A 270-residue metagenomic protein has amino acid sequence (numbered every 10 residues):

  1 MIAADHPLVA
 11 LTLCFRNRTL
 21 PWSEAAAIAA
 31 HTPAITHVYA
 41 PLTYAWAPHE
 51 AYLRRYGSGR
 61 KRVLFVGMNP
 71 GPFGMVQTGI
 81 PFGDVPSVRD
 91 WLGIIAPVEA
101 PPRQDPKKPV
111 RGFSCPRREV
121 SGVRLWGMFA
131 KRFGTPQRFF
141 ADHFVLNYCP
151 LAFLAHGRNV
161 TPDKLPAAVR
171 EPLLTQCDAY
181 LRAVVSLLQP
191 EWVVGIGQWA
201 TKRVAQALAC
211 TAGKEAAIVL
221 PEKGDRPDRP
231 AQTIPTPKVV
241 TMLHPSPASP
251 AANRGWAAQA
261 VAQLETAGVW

Functional and structural regions predicted by a protein language model:
I2-W192, T201-A207, P221, T241 (+3 more regions): A polyanion-binding, active-site-adjacent surface
Q137-F140, Q232-T236: Short helix-terminating capping/connector loops at secondary-structure junctions
Q198: Flexible loop residues that form catalytic and substrate-binding hotspots at small-molecule/glycan-binding clefts
T211-P235: Intrinsically disordered, low-complexity terminal tails and inter-domain linkers enriched for S/T/G/P/D/E
